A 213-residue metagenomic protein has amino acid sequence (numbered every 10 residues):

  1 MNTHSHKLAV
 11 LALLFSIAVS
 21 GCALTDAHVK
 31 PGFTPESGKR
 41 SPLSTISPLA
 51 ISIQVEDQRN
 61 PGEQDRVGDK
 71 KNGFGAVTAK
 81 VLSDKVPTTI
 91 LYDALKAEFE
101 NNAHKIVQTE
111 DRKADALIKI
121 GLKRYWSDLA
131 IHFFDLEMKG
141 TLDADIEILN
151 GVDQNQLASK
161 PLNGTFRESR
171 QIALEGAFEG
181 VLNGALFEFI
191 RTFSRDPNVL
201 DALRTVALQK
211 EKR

Functional and structural regions predicted by a protein language model:
M1-V10: Bacterial N-terminal signal peptides that target proteins for export
V10-S20: Bacterial N-terminal signal peptides
C22-T89, N198-R213: A structural "domain/chain start" motif
A23-G38, N102-L157, R167-S169: Surface-exposed short loop/turn segments
Q54-N60, G121-S127, N163-T165: Generic short beta-strand segments
N72-V86, V152-V199: Short secondary-structure boundary motifs at beta->alpha junctions and helix caps
I90-N101: Amphipathic alpha-helical segments
